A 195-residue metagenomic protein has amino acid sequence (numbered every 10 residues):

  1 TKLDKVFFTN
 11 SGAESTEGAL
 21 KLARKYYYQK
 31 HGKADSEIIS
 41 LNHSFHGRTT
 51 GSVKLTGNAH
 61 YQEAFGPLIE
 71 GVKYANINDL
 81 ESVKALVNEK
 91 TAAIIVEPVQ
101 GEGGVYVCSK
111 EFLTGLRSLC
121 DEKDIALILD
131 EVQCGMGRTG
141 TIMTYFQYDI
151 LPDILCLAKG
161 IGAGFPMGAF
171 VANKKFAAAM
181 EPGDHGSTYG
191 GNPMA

Functional and structural regions predicted by a protein language model:
T1-A195: Conserved N-terminal phosphate-binding loop of PLP-dependent enzymes in the Aspartate aminotransferase
